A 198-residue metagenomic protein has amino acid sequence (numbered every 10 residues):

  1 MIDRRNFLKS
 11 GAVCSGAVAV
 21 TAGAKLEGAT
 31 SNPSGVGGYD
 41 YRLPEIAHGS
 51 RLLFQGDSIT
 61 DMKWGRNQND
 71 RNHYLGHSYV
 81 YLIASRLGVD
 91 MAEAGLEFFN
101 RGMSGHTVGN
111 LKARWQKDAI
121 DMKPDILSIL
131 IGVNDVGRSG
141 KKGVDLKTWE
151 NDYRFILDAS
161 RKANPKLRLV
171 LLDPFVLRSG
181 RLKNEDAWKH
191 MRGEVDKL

Functional and structural regions predicted by a protein language model:
M1-S15: N-terminal secretory signal peptides and thylakoid transit peptides that target proteins across membranes
I2, S85-G95, N110-L198: Alpha-helical cap/lid subdomain in secreted, periplasmic, or secretory-pathway luminal O-acyl-processing enzymes
G11, G102, D173: Residues at the C-termini of beta-strands that transition into short coil/loop
A12, K63-W64, R138, G180: Short N-terminal helix/helix-N-cap motif within the alpha/beta-hydrolase-1
S15-V18, A159: Classical N-terminal targeting signals for secretion and organelle import
T21-K25: C-terminal segment of classical bacterial N-terminal signal peptides
G28-R101, Q116-K123: Serine-esterase "nucleophile elbow" of acetyl-processing enzymes
M103-V108: Functional beta-strand-loop-alpha-helix junction segments that form "active/interaction loops" within catalytic
